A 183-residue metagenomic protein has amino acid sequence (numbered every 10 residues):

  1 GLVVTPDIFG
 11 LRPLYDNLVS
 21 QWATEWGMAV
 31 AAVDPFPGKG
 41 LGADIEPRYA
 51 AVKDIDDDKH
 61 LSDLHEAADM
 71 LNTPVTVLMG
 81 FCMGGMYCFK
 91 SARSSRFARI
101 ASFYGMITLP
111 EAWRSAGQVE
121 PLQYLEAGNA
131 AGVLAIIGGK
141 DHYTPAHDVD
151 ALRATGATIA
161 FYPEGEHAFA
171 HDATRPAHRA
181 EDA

Functional and structural regions predicted by a protein language model:
G1-A183: N-terminal cap/leader regions of alpha/beta-hydrolase-fold enzymes, predominantly small-molecule hydrolases
